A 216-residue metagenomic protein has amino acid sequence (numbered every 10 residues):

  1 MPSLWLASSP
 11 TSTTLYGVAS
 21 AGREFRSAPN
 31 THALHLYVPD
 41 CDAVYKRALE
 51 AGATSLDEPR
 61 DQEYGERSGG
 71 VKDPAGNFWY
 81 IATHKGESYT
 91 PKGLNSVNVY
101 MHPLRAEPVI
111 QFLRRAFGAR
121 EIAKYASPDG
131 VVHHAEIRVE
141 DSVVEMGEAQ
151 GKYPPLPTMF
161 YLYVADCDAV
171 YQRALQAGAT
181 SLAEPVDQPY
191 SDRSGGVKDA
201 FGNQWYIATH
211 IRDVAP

Functional and structural regions predicted by a protein language model:
M1-K72, A82-L104, I110-A200, I207-P216: Vicinal oxygen chelate
A75: Primarily recognizes the serine-hydrolase "nucleophile elbow" in alpha/beta-hydrolase and SGNH/GDSL folds
